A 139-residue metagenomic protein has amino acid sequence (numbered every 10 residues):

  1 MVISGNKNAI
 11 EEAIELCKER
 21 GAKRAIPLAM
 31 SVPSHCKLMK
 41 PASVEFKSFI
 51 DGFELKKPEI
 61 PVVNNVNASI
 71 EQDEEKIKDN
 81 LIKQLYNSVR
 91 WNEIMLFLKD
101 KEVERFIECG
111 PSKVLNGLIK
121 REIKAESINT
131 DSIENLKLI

Functional and structural regions predicted by a protein language model:
M1-I139: Acyl-group transfer acyltransferase/transacylase scaffold of fatty acid/polyketide systems
